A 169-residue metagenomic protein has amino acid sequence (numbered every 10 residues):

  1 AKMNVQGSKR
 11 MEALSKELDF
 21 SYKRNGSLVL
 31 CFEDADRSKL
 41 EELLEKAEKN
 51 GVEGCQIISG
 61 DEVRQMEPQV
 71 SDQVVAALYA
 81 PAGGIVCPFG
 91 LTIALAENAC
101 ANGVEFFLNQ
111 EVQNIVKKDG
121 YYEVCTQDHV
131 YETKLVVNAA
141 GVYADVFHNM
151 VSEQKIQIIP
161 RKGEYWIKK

Functional and structural regions predicted by a protein language model:
A1-M66: Dinucleotide-binding Rossmann-like beta1-alpha1 core, especially the glycine-rich loop that anchors the ADP
N4-S8, A99, G141-A144, G163: Short amphipathic alpha-helical/adjacent loop interface patches that line ligand and macromolecule-binding sites
R24, V74, G120, Q127 (+1 more regions): A generic structural signal for well-ordered coil/turn residues at beta-strand boundaries that shape enzyme active-site
S27-C31, A77-Y79, Y165: Short aromatic/hydrophobic contact patches that present stacked aromatics for nucleic-acid/ligand binding
A35-S38, M66-V74, V116-E123, Y131: A short, glycine/Asx- and small/polar-enriched loop/turn that sits immediately N-terminal to a beta-strand
L78-L135, A139, Y143-V146: Helical element adjacent to the flavin cofactor pocket in flavoenzyme catalytic cores
H129-K169: Central helical "cap/lid" subdomain
